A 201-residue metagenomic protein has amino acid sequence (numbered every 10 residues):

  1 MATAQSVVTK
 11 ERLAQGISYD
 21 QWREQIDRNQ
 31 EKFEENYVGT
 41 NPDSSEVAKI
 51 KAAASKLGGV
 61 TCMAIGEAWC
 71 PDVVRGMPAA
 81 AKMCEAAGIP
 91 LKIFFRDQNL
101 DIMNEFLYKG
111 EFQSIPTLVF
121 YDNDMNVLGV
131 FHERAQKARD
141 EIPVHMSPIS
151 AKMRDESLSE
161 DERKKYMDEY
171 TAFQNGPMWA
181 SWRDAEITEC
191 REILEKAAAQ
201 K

Functional and structural regions predicted by a protein language model:
M1-V60, E85-A86, P90, E105-Q113 (+1 more regions): Non-globular targeting/processing and membrane-anchoring segments
K51-K82: Local sequence-structure signature of Cys/Sec-based thiol-disulfide redox active-site neighborhoods
C62-E67, A80, G88-N104, Q113-S114 (+1 more regions): Thiol-based oxidoreductase modules, predominantly thioredoxin-like and allied folds used for disulfide exchange
C70, N99, N126, Q136: Surface-exposed, flexible loop/turn segments at secondary-structure boundaries
